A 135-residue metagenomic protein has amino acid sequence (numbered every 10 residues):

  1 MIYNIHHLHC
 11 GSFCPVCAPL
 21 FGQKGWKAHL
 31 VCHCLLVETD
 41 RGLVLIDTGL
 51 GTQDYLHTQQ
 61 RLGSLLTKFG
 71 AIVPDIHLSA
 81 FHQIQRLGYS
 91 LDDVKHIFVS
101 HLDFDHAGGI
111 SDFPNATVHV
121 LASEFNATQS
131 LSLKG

Functional and structural regions predicted by a protein language model:
M1-A71: Zn-dependent metallo-beta-lactamase
L43, L50-G135: Active-site HxH/HxHxD metal-binding segment of metal-dependent hydrolases
